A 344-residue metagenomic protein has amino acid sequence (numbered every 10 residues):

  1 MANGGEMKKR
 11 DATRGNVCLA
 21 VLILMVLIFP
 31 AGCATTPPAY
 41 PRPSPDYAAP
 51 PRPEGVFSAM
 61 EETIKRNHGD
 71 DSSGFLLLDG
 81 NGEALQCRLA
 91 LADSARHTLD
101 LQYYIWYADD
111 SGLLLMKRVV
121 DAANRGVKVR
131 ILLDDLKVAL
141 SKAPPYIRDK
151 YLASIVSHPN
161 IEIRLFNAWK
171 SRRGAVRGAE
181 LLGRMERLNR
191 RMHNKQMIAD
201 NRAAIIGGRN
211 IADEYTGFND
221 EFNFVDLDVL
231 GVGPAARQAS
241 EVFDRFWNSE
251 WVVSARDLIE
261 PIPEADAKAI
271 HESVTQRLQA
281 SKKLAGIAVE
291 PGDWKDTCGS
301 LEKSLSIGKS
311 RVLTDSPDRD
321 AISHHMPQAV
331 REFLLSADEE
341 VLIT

Functional and structural regions predicted by a protein language model:
M1-G15: N-terminal secretory signal peptides that target proteins for export/translocation
D11, L22, E214-Y215: Residue-level recognition of conserved structural "scaffold" positions that shape functional pockets and channels
A20-P30: Bacterial N-terminal signal peptides
C33-K195, A199-T344: Charged, low-complexity intrinsically disordered terminal segments
